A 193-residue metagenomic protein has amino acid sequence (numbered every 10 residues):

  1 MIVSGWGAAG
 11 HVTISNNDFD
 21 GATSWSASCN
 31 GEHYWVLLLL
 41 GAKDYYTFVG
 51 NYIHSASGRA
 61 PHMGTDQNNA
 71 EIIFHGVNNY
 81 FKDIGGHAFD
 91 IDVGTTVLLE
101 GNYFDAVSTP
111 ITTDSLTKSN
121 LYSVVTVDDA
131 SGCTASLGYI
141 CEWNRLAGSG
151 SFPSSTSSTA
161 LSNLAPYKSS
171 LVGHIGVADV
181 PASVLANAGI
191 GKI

Functional and structural regions predicted by a protein language model:
M1, W6-S28, W35-H62, E71-D83 (+3 more regions): Right-handed parallel beta-helix
D66-I193: Extracellular beta-rich repeat passengers
